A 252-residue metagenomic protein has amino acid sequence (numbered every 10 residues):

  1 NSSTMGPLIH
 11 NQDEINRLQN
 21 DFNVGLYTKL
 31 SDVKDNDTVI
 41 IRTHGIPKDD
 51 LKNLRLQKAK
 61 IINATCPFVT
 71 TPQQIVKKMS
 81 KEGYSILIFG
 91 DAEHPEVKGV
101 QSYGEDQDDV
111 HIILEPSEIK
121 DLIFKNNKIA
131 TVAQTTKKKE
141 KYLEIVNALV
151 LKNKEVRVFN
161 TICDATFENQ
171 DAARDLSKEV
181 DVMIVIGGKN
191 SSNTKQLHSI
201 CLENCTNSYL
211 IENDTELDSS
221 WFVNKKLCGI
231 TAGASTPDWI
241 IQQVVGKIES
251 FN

Functional and structural regions predicted by a protein language model:
N1-N252: The feature marks the mature, well-folded catalytic cores of soluble enzymes
